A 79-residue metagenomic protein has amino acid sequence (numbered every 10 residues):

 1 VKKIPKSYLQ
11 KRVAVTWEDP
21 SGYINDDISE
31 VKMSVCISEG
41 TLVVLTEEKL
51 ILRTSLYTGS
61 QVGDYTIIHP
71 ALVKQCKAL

Functional and structural regions predicted by a protein language model:
K2-L79: Conserved RNA-binding domains used in RNP assembly and mRNA/RNA metabolism
